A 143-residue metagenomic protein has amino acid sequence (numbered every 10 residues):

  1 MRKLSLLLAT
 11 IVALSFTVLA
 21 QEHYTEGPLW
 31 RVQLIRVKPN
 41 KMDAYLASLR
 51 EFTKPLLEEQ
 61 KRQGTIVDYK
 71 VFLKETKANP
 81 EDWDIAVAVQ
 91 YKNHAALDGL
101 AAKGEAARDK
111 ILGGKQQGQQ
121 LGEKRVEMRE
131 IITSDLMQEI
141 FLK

Functional and structural regions predicted by a protein language model:
L4-L14: Sec-dependent N-terminal signal peptides
L14-A20: Sec/Tat signal peptide C-region and signal peptidase I cleavage site
Q21-A44: Immediate post-signal-peptide N-terminus of mature secreted/exported proteins
Y24, P55, E59-V67, D82 (+1 more regions): An amphipathic, aromatic/His-enriched active-site/gating alpha helix that lines ligand/cofactor pockets
R36-A47, E51, Y91, D98: Soluble non-cytosolic domains of exported or imported proteins
F72-T76: A cross-kingdom feature marking solvent-exposed beta-strand/loop segments within repeated, beta-rich binding/scaffold
L142-K143: Short, solvent-exposed mixed-charge patches
